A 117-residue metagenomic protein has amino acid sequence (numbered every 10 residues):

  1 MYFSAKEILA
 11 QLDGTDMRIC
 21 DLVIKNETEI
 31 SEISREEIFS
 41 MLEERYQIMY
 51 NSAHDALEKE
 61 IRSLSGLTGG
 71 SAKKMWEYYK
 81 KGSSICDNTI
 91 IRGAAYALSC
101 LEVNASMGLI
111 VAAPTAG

Functional and structural regions predicted by a protein language model:
M1-G108: Generic N-terminal targeting/processing segments that precede catalytic cores or assembly contacts
M107-A116: Conserved phosphate/anionic-ligand binding catalytic regions in large, soluble enzymes, centered on
